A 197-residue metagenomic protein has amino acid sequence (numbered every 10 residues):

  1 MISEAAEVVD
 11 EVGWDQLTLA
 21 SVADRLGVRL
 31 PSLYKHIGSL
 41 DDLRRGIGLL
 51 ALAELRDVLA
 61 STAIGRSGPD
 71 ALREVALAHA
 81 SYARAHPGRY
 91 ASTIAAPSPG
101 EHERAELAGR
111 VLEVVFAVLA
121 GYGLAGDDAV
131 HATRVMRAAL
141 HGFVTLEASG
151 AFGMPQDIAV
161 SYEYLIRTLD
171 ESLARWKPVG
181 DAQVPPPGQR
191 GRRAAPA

Functional and structural regions predicted by a protein language model:
I2-A6, D10, D15-Q16, G27 (+4 more regions): An amphipathic alpha-helix adjacent to DNA-recognition modules
A20, P31: Residues within helix-turn-helix
A23: The alpha-helix within a helix-turn-helix
A60-R89, P99-G100, G109, G126 (+1 more regions): Hydrophobic alpha-helical connector segments
Y82, P99-V135, Q156-E171: Amphipathic alpha-helical packing segments from all-alpha helical-bundle domains
S92-G100, G150: Short linear capping/connector segments at secondary-structure termini
A117-L124, S149-A197: C-terminal peripheral helix-coil segments that are non-catalytic and often amphipathic
